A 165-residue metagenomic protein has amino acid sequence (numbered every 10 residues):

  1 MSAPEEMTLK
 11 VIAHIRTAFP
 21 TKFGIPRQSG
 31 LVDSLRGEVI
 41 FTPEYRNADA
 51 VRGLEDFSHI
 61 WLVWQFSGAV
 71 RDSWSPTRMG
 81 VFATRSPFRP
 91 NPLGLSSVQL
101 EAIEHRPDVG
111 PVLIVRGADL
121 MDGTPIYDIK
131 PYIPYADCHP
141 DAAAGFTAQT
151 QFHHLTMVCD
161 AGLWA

Functional and structural regions predicted by a protein language model:
M1-S97, E101-A165: Glycine-rich, low-complexity intrinsically disordered segments
